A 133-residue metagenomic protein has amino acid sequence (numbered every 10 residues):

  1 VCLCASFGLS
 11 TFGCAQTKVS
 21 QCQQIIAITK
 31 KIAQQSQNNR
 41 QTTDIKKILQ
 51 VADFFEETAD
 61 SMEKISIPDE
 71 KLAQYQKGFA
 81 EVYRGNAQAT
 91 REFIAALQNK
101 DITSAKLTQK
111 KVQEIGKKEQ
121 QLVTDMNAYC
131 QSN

Functional and structural regions predicted by a protein language model:
V1-F12: Sec-dependent bacterial lipoprotein signal peptides
T17-F55, T90-N133: C-terminal amphipathic alpha-helix
T58-E81, Y129-N133: Short, solvent-exposed, charged loop/turn and helix-capping segments that join or cap alpha-helices on peripheral
E81-R91: Heptad-repeat alpha-helical coiled-coil/4-helix-bundle sensor or tether segments in soluble regions
